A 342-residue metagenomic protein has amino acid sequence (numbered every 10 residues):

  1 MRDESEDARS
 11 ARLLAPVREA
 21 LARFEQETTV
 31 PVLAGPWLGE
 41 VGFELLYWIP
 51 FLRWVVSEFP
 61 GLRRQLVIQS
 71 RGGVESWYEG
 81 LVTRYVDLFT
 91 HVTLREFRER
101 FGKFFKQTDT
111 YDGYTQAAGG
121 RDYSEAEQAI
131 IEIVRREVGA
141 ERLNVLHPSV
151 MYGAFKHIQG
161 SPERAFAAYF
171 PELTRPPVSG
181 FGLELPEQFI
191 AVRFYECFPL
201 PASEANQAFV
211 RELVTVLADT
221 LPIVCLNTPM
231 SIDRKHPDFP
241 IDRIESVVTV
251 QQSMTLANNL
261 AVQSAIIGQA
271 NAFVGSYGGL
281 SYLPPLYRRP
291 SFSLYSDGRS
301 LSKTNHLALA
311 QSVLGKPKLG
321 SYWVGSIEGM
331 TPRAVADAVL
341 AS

Functional and structural regions predicted by a protein language model:
M1-A20: Membrane-proximal basic amphipathic "stem/tether" segments
R18-F24, V30-R136, V262-A265, L280-L283 (+1 more regions): Active-site and donor-binding regions of nucleotide-sugar-utilizing enzymes
V30-L33, F189, A272: Structural motif
R71, E187, V192-C197, A208-N259: Catalytic donor nucleotide-activated moiety binding site of glycosyltransferases and closely related
Y78-R95, P237-M254, R289-S291, A308-S326: Active-site regions of enzymes building and remodeling cell-envelope glycoconjugates
G113-Y195: A nucleotide-sugar donor-handling region in carbohydrate enzymes
G268-V274: Acidic donor-binding loop of glycosyltransferase active sites
S281-S342: Nucleotide-sugar donor-binding patch of glycosyltransferase catalytic domains
